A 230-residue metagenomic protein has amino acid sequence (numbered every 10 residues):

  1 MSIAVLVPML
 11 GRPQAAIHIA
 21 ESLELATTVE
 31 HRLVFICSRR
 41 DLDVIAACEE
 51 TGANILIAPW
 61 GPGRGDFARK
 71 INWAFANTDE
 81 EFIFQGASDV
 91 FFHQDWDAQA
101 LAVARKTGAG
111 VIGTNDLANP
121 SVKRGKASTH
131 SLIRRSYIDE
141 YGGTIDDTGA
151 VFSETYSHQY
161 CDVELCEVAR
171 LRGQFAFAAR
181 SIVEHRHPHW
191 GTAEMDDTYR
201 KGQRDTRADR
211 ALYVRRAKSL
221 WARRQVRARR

Functional and structural regions predicted by a protein language model:
M1-S22: N-proximal low-complexity "stem/linker" segments adjacent to membrane-targeting elements
E21-E30: Short, acidic, metal-binding catalytic loop of nucleotide-sugar glycosyltransferases
F35-A46: A conserved acidic beta->alpha catalytic loop
G61-T78: Glycine-rich, basic loop-to-helix element that forms the pyrophosphate-binding segment of sugar-nucleotide handling
E80-F91: Short beta-strand-to-loop acidic/aromatic patch adjacent to the donor-nucleotide binding site
D95-V111: Conserved donor-nucleotide/metal-binding helix-loop-beta segment in metal-dependent transferases, i.e., the alpha-helix
G110-T129: Short beta-strand-to-loop element that shapes/binds the nucleotide-sugar donor at the catalytic cleft/hinge
Y156-R230: C-terminal catalytic/acceptor-binding lobe
